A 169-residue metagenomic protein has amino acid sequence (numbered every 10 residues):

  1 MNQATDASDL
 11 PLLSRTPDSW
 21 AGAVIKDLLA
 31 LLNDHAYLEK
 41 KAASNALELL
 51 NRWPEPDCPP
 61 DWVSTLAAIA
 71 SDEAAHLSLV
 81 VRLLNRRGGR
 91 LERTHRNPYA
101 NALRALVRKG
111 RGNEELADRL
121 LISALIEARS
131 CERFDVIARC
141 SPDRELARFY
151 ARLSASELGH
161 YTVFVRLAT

Functional and structural regions predicted by a protein language model:
M1-T169: Non-heme di-metal
